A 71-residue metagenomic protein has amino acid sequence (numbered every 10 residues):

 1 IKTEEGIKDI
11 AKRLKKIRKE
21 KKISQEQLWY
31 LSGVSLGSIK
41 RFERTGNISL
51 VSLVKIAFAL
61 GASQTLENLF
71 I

Functional and structural regions predicted by a protein language model:
I1-E20, L69: A short, Lys/Arg-rich alpha-helix, primarily the initiator
L14, Q25, L36, L50-L53: Helix-turn-helix DNA-binding elements, focusing on the entry/boundary residues of the two helices that contact DNA
R18, W29, A57: The alpha-helix within a helix-turn-helix
E20, L31, T45-I48: Helix-turn-helix/winged-helix DNA-binding modules
K22-K40: Short alpha-helical DNA-recognition segment
T45-A59: Short, basic-rich loop-to-helix N-cap that marks the start of a DNA-contacting helix
G61-I71: Short C-terminal boundary/hinge segments that cap the last helix of small helical domains
